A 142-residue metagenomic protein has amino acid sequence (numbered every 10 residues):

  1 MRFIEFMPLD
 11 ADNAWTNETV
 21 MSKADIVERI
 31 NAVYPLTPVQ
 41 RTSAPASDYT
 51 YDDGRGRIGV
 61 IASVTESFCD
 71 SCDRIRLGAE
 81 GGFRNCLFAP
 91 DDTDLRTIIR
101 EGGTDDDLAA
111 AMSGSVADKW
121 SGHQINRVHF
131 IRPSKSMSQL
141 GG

Functional and structural regions predicted by a protein language model:
R2-G59, S63, T97-I99: Radical SAM enzyme [4Fe-4S]-AdoMet core and its adjacent flexible, acidic and glycine-rich loops/tails across
E66-G142: Radical SAM enzyme core and accessory elements
